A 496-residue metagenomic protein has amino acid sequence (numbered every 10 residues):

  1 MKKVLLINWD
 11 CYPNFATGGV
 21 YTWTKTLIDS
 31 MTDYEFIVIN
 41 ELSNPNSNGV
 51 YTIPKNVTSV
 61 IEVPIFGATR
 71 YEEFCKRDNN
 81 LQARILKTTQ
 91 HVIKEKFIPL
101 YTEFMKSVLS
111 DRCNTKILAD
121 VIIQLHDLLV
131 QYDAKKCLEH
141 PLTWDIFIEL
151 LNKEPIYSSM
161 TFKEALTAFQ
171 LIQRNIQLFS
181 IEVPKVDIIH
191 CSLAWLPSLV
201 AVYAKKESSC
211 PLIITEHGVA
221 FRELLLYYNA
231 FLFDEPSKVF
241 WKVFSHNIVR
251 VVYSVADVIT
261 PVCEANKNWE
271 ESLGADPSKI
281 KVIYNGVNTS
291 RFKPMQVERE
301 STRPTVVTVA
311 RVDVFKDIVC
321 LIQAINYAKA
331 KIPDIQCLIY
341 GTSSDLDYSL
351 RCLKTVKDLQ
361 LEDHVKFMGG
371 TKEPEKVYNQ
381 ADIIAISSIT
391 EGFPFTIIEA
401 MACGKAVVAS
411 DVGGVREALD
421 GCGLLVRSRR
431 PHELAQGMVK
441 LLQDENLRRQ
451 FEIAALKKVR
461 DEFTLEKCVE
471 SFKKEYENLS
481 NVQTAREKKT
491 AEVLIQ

Functional and structural regions predicted by a protein language model:
Y253, G370-T371, V377-A381: Short alpha-helical donor nucleotide-sugar binding micro-motif in glycosyltransferases
A265, G286: Carbohydrate-associated surface elements
Q296-Y327, L338: Conserved donor-binding/catalytic core segment of Leloir-type glycosyltransferases
Q336-L350: Glycosyltransferase donor-sugar binding loop
S349-T371: Nucleotide-activated donor-binding/catalytic signature segment of Leloir-type glycosyltransferases, i.e., the conserved
I389: Aromatic "clamp/platform" in nucleotide-sugar-dependent glycosyltransferases that forms part of the donor/acceptor
A406-A409: Short hydrophobic beta-strand element within catalytic cores of glycosyltransferases and related nucleotide-activated
L424-P431, K440-E445: Conserved acidic donor-binding segment of nucleotide-sugar-dependent glycosyltransferases
